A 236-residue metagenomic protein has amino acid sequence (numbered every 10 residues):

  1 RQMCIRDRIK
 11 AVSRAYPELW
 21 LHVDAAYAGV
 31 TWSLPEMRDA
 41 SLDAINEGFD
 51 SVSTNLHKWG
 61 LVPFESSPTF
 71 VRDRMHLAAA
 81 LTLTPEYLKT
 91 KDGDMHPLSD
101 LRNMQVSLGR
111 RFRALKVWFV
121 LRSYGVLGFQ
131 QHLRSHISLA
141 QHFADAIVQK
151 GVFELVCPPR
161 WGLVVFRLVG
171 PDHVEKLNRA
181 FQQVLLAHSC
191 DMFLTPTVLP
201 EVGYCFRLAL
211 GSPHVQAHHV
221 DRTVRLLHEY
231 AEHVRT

Functional and structural regions predicted by a protein language model:
R1-I5: Short, small-residue-biased leader/transition segments that mark boundaries at the very start of proteins
R6-P35: Catalytic PLP-binding core of fold-type I/II PLP enzymes
A11-W20, H76-A78, K150-F153, D172 (+1 more regions): Secondary-structure transition/capping motifs at alpha-helix termini and the adjoining loop/turn into the next element
A25-G29, K58, S212: Active-site-proximal loop/turn and secondary-structure-junction residues that shape catalytic pockets, frequently
L34-K150: Active-site C-terminal subdomain of aminotransferase-like
E154-L185: Conserved PLP-binding catalytic core of the aspartate aminotransferase-like
L163, H188-R207: Conserved PLP cofactor-binding pocket of PLP-dependent enzymes
P200-T236: PLP-dependent enzyme catalytic core of the Aspartate aminotransferase-like
